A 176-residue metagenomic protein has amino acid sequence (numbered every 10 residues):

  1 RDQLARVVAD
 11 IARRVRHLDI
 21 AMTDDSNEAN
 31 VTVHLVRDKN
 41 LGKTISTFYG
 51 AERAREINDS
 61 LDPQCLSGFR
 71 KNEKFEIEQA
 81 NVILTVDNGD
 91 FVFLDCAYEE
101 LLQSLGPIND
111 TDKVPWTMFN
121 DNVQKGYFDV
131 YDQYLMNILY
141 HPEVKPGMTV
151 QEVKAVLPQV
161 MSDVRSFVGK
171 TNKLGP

Functional and structural regions predicted by a protein language model:
D2-Y98, Q103-V114: Metzincin-family zinc-dependent endopeptidase catalytic domain
A51-V92, I108-P176: Metalloprotease/metallohydrolase-associated module, dominated by Zn2+-dependent proteases
